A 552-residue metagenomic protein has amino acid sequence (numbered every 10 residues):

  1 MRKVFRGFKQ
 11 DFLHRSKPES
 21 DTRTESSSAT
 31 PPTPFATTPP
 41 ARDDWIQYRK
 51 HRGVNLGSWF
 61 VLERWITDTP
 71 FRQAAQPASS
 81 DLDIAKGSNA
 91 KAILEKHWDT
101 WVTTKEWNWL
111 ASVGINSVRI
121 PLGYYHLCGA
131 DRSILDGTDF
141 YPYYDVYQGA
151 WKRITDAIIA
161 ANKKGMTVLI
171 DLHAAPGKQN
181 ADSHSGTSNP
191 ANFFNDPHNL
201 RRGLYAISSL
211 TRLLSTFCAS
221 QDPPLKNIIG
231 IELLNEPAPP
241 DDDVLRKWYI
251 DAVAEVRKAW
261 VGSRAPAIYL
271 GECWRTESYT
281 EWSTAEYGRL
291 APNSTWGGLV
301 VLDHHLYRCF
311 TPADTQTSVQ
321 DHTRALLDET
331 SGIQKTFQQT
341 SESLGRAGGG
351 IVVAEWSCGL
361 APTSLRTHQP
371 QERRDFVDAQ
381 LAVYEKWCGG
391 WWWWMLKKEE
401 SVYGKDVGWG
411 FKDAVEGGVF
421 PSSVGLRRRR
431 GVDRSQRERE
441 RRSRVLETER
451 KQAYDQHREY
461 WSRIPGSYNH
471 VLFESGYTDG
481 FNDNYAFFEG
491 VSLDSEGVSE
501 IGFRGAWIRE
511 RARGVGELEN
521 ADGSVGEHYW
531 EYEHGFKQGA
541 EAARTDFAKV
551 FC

Functional and structural regions predicted by a protein language model:
R2-N116, E500, R504, R509 (+3 more regions): N-terminal carbohydrate-binding accessory modules
P31-P32, K178-G332, Q339-P362, K386-G389 (+5 more regions): Active-site region of glycoside hydrolase catalytic domains
A36, H97-V118, C128, I134-A174 (+2 more regions): An active-site-proximal structural segment forming one wall of the substrate-binding cleft that immediately precedes
T38-Y48, T103-V113, A157-N162, E286-N293 (+1 more regions): Short amphipathic alpha-helices and their capping/turn segments at secondary-structure boundaries
R64-S79, R132-Y144, G177-N195, G408 (+1 more regions): Aromatic- and acidic-residue-enriched segments that line the glycan-binding/catalytic groove of carbohydrate-active
P121-Y125, H173-N180, W394-E400: Short, solvent-exposed turn/loop segments enriched in Gly/Ser/Thr/Pro and often Arg
G345-V432: Substrate-binding cleft of secreted/luminal carbohydrate-active enzymes
V402-K405, W409-C552: C-terminal functional modules
